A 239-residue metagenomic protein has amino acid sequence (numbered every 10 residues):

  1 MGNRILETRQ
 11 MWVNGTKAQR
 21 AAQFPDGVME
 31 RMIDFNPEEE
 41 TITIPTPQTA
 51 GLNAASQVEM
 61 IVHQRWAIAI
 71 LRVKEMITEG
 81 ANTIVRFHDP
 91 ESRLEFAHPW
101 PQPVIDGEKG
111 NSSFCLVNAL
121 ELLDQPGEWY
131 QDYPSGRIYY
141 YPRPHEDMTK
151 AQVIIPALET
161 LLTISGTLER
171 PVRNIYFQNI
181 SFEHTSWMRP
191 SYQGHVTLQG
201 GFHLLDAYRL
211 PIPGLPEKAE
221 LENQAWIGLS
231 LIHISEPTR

Functional and structural regions predicted by a protein language model:
M1-L231: Extracellular polysaccharide-degrading/modifying enzymes targeting complex plant/algal/animal polysaccharides
I232-R239: Residue-level detector of conserved catalytic or cofactor/ligand-binding positions in enzyme active sites
